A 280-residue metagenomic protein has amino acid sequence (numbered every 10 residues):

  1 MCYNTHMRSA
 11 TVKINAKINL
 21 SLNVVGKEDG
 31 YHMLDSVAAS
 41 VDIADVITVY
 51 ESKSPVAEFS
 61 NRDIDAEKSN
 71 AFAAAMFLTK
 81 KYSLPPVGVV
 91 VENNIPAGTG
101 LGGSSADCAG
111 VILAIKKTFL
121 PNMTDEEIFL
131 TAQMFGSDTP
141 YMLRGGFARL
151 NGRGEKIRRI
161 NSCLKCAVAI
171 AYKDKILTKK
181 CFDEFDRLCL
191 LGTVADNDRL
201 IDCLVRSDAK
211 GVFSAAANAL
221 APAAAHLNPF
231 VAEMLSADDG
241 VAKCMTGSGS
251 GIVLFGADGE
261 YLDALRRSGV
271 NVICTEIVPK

Functional and structural regions predicted by a protein language model:
C2-T99, K116-E126, S162-C163, Y172-D174: ATP-binding N-lobe of GHMP and related small-molecule kinases
N4-T11, L130, A257-K280: Conserved glycine-rich phosphate/nucleotide-binding loop and adjacent Mg2+-coordinating catalytic segment
N23, Y50, M142-R153, R159 (+2 more regions): Short beta-strand-to-turn element immediately C-terminal to the catalytic PLP-Schiff-base lysine in fold type I
K53-D65, V111, Q133, S207-A217: Short, basic/glycine-rich phosphate-binding loops at helix/coil junctions that contact nucleotide phosphates
A57, E155-A242, G259, D263 (+1 more regions): Conserved, helical-rich catalytic subdomain that frames metal- and/or nucleotide-binding sites in enzyme alpha/beta
T99-E127, Y141-G145: DPxDG-like acidic metal-binding loop motif
G103-S104, T246-S250: Glycine-rich beta-strand-to-loop/alpha-helix junction loops that act as flexible
M123-K175, P229: Alpha/beta catalytic cores of group-transfer enzymes, especially the acyltransferase/condensing modules of polyketide
